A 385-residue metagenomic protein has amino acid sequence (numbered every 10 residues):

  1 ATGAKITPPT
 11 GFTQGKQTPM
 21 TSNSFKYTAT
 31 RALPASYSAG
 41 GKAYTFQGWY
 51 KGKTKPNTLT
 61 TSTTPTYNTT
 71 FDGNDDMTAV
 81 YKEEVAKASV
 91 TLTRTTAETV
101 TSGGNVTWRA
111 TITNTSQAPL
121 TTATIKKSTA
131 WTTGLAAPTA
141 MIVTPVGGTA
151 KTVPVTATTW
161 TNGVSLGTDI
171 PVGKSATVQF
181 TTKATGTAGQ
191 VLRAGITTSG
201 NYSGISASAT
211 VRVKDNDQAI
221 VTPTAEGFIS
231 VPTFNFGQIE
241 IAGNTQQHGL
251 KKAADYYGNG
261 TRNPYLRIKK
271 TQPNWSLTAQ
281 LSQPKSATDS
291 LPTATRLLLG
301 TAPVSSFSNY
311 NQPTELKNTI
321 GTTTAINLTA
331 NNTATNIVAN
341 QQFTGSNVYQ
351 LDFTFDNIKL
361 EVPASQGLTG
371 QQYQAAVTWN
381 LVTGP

Functional and structural regions predicted by a protein language model:
A1, T60-A86: Conserved "repeat-terminator" motif of extracellular CCP/Sushi domains
Y27-S62, T133-A136, V191: Surface-exposed interfaces of beta-sheet-rich extracellular modules
F46-T54, T121-S165, A287-N332: A surface/secretory-pathway sequence property marking extracellular, secreted, or lumenal proteins enriched
G73, L166-A194, G200-Y202, Q341-G367: Low-complexity, intrinsically disordered segments enriched in Ser/Thr together with acidic residues
V85-T93, T101, G195-T224: Extracellular/luminal low-complexity Ser/Thr/Pro-rich, glycosylation-prone repeat/linker regions
T95-V100, F236: Short beta-strand segments of immunoglobulin-like
V100-K126, A254-K270, T378-N380: Short beta-strand elements of extracellular/lumenal beta-sandwich folds
R212-N318, Q341-P385: N-terminal small/polar-rich segments of proteins
